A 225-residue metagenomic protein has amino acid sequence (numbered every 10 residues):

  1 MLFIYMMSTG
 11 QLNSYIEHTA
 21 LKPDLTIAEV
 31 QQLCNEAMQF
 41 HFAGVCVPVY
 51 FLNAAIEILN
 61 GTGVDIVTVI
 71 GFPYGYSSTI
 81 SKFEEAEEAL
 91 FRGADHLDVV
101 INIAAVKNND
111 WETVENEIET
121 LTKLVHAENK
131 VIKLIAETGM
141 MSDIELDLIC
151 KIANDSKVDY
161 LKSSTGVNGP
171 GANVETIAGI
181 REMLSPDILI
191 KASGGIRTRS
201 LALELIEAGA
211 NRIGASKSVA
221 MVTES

Functional and structural regions predicted by a protein language model:
M1-M6: Short, Lys/Arg-enriched N-terminal segments with co-localized hydrophobic residues within the first ~10-30 amino acids
T9-F40, L52-E57, V64, V69 (+2 more regions): Alpha/beta enzyme core
A43-F51: N-terminal low-complexity or amphipathic/hydrophobic leaders
Y74-S81, V222-S225: Short, charged, surface-exposed secondary-structure boundary motifs
K191-G195: Short glycine/threonine-rich catalytic loop with a Thr-x-Gly-x-Asp
